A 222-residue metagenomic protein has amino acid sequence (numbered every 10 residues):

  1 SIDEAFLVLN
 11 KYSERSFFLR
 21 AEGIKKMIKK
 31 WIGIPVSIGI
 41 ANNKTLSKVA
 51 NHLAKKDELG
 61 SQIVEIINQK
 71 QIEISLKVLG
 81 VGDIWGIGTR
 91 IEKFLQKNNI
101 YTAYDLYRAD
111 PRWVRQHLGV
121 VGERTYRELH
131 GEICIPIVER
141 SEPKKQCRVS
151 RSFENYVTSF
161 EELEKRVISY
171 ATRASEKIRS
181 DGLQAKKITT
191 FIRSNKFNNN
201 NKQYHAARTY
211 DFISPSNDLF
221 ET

Functional and structural regions predicted by a protein language model:
S1-R127: Gly/Gly-Pro- and Ser/Thr-rich, intrinsically disordered tail segments characteristic of DNA damage-repair and tolerance
Q96-T222: DNA-contacting surface of Y-family translesion DNA polymerases
